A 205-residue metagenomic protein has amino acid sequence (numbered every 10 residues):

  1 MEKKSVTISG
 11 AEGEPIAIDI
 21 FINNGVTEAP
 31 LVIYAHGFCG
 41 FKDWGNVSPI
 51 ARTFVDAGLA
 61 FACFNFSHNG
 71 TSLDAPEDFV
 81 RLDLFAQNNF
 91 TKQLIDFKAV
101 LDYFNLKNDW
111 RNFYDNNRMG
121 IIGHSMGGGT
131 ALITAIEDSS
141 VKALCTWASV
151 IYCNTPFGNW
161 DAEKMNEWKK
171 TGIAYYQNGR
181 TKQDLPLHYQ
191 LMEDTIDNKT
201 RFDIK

Functional and structural regions predicted by a protein language model:
M1-T27: N-terminal cap/lid segment of alpha/beta-hydrolase-fold proteins
E28-G37: Short beta-strand element of the alpha/beta-hydrolase
C39-A51: The serine-hydrolase catalytic nucleophile loop
A51-V80: Conserved alpha/beta-hydrolase
D83-W110: Alpha/beta-hydrolase active-site loop
F85-L94, D138-K205: The alpha/beta-hydrolase serine catalytic core
V100-M165: Primarily recognizes the serine-hydrolase "nucleophile elbow" in alpha/beta-hydrolase and SGNH/GDSL folds
